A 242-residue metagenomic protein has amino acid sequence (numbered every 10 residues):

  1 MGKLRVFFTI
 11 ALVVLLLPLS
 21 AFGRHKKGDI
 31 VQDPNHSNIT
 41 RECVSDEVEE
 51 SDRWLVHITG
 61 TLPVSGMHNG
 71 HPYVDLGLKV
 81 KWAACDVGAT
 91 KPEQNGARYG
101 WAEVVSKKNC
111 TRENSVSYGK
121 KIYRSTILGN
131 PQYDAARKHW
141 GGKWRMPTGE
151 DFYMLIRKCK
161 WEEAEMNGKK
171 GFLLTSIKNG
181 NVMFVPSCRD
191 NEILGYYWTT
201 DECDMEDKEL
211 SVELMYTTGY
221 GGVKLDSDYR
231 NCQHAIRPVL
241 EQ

Functional and structural regions predicted by a protein language model:
M1-F8: Bacterial N-terminal signal peptides that target proteins for export
T9-P18: Bacterial N-terminal signal peptides
L19-G23: Sec/Tat signal peptide C-region and signal peptidase I cleavage site
R24-K27, H36-V64, G70, V80-Q242: C-terminal, surface-exposed recognition/capping segments
D75: Phosphate-/polyanion-interacting regions in eukaryotic proteins
